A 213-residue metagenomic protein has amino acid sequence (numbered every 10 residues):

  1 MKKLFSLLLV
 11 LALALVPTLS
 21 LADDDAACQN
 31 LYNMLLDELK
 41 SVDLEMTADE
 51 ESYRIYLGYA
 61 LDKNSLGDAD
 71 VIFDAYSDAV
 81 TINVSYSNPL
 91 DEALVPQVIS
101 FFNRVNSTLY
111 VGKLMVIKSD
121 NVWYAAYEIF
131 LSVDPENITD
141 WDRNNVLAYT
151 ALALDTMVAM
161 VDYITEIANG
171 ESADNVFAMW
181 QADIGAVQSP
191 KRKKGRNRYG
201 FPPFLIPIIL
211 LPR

Functional and structural regions predicted by a protein language model:
M1-L4: Positively charged n-region of N-terminal signal peptides that target proteins for export
L8-V16: Bacterial N-terminal signal peptides
T18-D24: Sec-dependent signal peptide cleavage junction
N33, D37-D91: Ser/Thr-rich, low-complexity intrinsically disordered terminal regions
N83-E128, S132, I167: Short, internal acidic amphipathic alpha-helical interface segments that mediate docking to partner proteins
V133-T150: A short acidic/glycine-rich loop-to-helix N-cap element
Y163-K193: Short, highly charged C-terminal tails/helix-capping segments
R192-I208: Positively charged N-terminal leader segments that act as targeting/secretion signals
